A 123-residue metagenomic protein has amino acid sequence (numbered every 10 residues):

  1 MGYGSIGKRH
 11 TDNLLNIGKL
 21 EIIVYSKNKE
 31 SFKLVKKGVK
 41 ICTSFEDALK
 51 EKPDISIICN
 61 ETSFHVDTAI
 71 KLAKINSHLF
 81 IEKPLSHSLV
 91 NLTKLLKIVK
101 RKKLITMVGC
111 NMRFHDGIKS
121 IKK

Functional and structural regions predicted by a protein language model:
M1-K37: N-terminal Rossmann-like dinucleotide-binding module
K19-L20, I75-S77, R101-I105: A short helix->loop->beta-strand "cap" motif at the edges of active sites that frequently abuts
L20-I23, K52-S56, T106: Short active-site oxyanion
I23, C42, F80, I105-M107: Structural detector of well-ordered beta-strand residues that form the stable sheet scaffold of enzyme domains
V35-K40, R101-I105: A short helix-to-beta-strand connector/capping loop
K40-I98: Beta-loop-alpha module in the N-terminal Rossmann-like domain of NAD(P)-dependent dehydrogenases, especially those
S86-K123: A contiguous active-site-proximal alpha/beta segment in oxidoreductase catalytic domains
